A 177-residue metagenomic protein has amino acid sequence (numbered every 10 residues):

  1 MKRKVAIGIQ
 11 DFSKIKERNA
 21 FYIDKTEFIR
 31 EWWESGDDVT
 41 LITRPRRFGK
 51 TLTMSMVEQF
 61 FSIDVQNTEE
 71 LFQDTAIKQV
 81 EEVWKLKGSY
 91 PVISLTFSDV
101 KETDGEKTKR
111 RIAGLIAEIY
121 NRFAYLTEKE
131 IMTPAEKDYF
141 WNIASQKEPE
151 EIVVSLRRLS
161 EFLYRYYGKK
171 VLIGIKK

Functional and structural regions predicted by a protein language model:
M1-Q79: Walker A/P-loop-proximal flanking segment of P-loop NTPase domains
G8, S13, S62-L126: P-loop NTPase motor core
A20-F21, D104, T108, I112 (+1 more regions): Phosphate/oxyanion-binding active-site loops and adjacent basic polyanion-contact surfaces
D38, P91, G168-L172: Loop/turn-to-beta-strand initiation segments
L41-T43, T53, S94, L172-I175: A structural signal for short, well-ordered beta-strand segments and their strand-loop junctions that often border
M56, N67, A113, A117 (+3 more regions): RecA-like P-loop NTPase motor core of helicase/translocase proteins
S89-T96, K137, G174-K177: Glycine-rich, often proline-containing surface loops adjacent to acidic residues and nearby aromatics that form
R122-G174: Mid-core helix/loop region of P-loop NTP-binding domains shared across ATPases and GTPases
